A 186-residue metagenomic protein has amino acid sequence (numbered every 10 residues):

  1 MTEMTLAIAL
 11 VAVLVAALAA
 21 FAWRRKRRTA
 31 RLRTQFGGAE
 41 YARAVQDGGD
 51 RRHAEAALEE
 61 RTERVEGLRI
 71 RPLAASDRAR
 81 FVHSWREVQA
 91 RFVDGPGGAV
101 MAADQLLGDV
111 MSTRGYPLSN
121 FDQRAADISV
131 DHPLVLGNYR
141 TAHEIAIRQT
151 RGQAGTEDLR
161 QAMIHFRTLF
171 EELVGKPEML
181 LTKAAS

Functional and structural regions predicted by a protein language model:
M1-L14: Feature marks short, highly hydrophobic, charge-poor N-terminal signal-anchor/signal peptide-like helices that anchor
T2-M4, W23, M179: Serine/threonine-biased, Pro/acidic-interspersed low-complexity stretches characteristic of secreted/cell-surface
V15-T29: Cytosolic-side junction of a single-pass transmembrane alpha-helix
R27-N138, A142-A154: Elongated extramembrane "stalk/tether" segments
E144-S186: Extracytoplasmic/periplasmic C-terminal soluble domains
